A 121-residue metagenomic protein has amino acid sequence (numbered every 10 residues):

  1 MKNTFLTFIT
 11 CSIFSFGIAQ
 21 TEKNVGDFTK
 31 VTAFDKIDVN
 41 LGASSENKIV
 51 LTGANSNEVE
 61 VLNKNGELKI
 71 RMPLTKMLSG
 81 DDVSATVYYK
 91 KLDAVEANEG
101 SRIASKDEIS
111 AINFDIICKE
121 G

Functional and structural regions predicted by a protein language model:
M1-G121: Intrinsically disordered, low-complexity terminal regions
